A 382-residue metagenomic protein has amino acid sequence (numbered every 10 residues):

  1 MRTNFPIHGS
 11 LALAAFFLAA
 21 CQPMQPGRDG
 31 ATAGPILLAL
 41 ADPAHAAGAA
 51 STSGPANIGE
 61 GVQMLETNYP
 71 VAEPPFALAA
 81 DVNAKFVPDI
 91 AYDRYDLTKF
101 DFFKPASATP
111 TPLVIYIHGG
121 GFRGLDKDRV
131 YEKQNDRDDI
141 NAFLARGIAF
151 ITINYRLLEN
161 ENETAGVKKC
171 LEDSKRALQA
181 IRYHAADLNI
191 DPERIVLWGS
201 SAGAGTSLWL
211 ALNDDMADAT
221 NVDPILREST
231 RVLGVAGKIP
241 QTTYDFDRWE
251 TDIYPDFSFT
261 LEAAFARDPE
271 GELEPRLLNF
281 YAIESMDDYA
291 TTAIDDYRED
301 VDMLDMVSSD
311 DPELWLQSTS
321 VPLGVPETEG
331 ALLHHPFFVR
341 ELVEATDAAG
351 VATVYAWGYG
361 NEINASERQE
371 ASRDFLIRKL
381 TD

Functional and structural regions predicted by a protein language model:
L18-A20: C-terminal motif of bacterial Sec signal peptides marking the signal peptidase cleavage site
G54-A108: N-terminal cap/lid segment of alpha/beta-hydrolase-fold proteins
T109-T111, G120-E159: Short substrate-entry loop that stabilizes the transition state in hydrolases
I117-G119, I181: The conserved beta1-alpha1 loop
A165-A186: Alpha/beta-hydrolase active-site loop
Q179, Y183-D256: Primarily recognizes the serine-hydrolase "nucleophile elbow" in alpha/beta-hydrolase and SGNH/GDSL folds
Y244-D247, T260, F265-G358: Serine-hydrolase catalytic core
E367-D382: Catalytic active-site module of serine/aspartate enzymes centered on a nucleophile-bearing elbow/loop
